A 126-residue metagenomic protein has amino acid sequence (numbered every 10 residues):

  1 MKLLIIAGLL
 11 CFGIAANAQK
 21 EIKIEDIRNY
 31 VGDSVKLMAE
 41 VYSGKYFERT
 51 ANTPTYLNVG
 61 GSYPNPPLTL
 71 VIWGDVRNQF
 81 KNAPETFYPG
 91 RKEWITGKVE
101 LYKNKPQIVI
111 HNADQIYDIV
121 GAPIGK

Functional and structural regions predicted by a protein language model:
M1-L3, A18-Q19: Absolute protein N-terminus
L3-I14: Sec-dependent N-terminal signal peptides
Q19-K126: OB-fold single-stranded nucleic acid-binding module
